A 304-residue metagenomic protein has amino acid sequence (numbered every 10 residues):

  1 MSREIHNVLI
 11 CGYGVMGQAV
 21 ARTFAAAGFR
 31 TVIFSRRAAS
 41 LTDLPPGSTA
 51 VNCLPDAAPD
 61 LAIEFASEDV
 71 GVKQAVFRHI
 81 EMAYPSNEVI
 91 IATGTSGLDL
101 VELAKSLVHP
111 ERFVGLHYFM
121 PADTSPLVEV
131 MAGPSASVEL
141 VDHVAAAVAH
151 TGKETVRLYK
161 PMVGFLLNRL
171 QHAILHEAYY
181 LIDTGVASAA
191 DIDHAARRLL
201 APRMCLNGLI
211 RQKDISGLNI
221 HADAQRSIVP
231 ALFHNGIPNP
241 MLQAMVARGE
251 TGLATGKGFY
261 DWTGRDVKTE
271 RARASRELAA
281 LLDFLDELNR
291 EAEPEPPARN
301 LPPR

Functional and structural regions predicted by a protein language model:
S2-H6, I10-Y13, A19-R22, A27-T31 (+4 more regions): NAD(P)-dependent Rossmann-like dehydrogenase/reductase catalytic/cofactor-binding core
R36, L44-I90: Rossmann-like NAD(P)-binding element
L41, I80, L103-A104: Hydrophobic packing residues within well-ordered alpha-helices of enzyme cores
A57, A92-N168: Rossmann-fold dinucleotide-binding core
I63-E64, T93-G94, H172: Redox-cofactor binding/interface segments in oxidoreductases and associated redox assembly factors
A66-V70, S96-L98, R265: Short glycine-rich anion-binding loops that position phosphate/pyrophosphate groups of nucleotides and phosphorylated
A122-M131, T151, V156-V186, H194-G208 (+1 more regions): Active-site-proximal catalytic alpha-helix in oxidoreductases
